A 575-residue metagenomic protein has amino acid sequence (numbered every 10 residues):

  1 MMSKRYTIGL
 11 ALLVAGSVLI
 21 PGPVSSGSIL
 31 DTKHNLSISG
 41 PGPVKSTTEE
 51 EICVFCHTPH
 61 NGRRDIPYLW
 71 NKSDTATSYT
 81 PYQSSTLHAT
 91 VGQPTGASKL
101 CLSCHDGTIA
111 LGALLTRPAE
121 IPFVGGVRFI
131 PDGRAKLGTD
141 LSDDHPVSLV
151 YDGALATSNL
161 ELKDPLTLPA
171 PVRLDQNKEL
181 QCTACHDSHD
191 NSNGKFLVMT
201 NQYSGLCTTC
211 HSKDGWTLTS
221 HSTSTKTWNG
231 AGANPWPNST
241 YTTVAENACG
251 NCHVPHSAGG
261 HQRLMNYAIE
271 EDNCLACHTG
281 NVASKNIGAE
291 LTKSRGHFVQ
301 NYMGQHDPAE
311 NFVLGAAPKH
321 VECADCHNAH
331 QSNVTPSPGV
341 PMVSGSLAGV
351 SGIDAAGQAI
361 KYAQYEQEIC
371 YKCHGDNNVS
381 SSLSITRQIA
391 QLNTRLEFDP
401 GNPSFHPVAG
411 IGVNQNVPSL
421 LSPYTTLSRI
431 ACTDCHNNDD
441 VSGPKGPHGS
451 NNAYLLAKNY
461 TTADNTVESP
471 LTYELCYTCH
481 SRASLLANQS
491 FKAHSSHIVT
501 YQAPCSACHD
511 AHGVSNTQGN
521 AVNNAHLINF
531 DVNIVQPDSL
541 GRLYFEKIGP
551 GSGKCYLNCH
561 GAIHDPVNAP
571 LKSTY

Functional and structural regions predicted by a protein language model:
M2-L10: Bacterial N-terminal signal peptides that target proteins for export
G9-L19: Bacterial N-terminal signal peptides
G22-N177, Q181-Y575: Flexible linker/context regions in extracytoplasmic redox proteins
